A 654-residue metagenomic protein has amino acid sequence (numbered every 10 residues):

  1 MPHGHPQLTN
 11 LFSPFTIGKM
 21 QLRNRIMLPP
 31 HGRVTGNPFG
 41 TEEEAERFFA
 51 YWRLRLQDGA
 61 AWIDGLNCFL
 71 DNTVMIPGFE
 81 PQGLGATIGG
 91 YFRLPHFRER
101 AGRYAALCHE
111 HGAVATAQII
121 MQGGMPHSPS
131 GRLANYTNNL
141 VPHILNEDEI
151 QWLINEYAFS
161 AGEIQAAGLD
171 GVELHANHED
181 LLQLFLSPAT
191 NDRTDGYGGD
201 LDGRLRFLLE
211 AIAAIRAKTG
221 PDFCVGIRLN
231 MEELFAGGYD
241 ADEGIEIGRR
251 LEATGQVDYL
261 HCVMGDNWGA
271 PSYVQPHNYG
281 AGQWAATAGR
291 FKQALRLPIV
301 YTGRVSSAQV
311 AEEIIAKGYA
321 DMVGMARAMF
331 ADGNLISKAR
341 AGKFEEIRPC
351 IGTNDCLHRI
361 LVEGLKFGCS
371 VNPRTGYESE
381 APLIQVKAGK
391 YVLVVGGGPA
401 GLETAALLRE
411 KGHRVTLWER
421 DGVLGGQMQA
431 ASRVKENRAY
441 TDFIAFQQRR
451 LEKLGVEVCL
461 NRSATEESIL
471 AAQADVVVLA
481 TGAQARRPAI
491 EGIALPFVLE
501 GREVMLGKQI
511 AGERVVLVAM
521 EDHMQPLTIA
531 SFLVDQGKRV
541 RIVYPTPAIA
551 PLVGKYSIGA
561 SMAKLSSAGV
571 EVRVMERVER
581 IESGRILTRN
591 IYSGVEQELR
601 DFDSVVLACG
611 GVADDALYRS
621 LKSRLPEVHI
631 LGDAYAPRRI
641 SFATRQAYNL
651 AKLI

Functional and structural regions predicted by a protein language model:
M1-V395, P399, E403-V415, V423 (+1 more regions): Flavin-dependent oxidoreductase catalytic cores
P6-F15, A45, R374-S379, E457-S463 (+2 more regions): Short gly/ser/thr-rich secondary-structure transition/capping motifs
G59, L295, G318-Y319, L454 (+5 more regions): Short, structured coil segments at secondary-structure junctions
L260, F291, I314, A326 (+9 more regions): Hydrophobic, well-ordered secondary-structure elements that form the walls of internal hydrophobic environments
I351-G364, I469-E491: Helix-enriched interaction subdomains in cytosolic or periplasmic regions, typified by TIR/SEFIR signaling/NADase cores
V386-R420, C459-L470, A480-K555, Y592-S604 (+1 more regions): Rossmann-like dinucleotide/flavin-binding elements
L417-K453, H523-E576, Y635: Rossmann-like dinucleotide-binding cores of NAD(P)H-dependent redox enzymes
A445-R486, E579-T588: Feature captures the FAD/FMN-dependent oxidoreductase FAD-binding
